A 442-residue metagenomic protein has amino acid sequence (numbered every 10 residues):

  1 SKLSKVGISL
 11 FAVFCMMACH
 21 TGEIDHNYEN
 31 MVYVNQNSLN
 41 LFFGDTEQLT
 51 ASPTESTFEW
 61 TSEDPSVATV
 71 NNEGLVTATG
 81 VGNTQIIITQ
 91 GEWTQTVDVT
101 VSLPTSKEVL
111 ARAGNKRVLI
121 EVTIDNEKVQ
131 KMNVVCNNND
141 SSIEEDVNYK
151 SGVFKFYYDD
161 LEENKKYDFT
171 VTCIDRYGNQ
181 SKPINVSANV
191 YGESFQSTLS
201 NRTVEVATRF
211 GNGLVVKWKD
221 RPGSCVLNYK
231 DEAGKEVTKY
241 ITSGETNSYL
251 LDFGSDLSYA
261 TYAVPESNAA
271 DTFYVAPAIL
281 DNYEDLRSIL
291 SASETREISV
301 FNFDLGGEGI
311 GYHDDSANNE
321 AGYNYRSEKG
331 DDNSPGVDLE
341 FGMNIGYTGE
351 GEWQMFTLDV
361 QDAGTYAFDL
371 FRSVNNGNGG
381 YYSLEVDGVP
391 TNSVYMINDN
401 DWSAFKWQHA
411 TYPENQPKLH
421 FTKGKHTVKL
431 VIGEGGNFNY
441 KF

Functional and structural regions predicted by a protein language model:
C15-A18: C-terminal motif of bacterial Sec signal peptides marking the signal peptidase cleavage site
H20-L103, L384: Extracytoplasmic soluble-region selector
A51-S66, Q130-D140, C225-G234: Change to "...patches in solvent-exposed regions of secreted, membrane-anchored, or virion-exposed structural
V67-V70, E145-G152, T238-G244: Short beta-strand segments within Ig-like beta-sandwich modules, predominantly Fibronectin type-III
I88-Q90, C173, A263, L430-I432: Conserved structural position at the C-terminal beta-strand of extracellular beta-sandwich adhesion modules
T100-E127, K182-P222, T272-L280, S288: Pro/Thr/Ser/Gly-rich low-complexity, intrinsically disordered linker/stalk tracts
Y158-P183, N247-P277: Beta-strand-rich modules
I279-F442: Extracytoplasmic
